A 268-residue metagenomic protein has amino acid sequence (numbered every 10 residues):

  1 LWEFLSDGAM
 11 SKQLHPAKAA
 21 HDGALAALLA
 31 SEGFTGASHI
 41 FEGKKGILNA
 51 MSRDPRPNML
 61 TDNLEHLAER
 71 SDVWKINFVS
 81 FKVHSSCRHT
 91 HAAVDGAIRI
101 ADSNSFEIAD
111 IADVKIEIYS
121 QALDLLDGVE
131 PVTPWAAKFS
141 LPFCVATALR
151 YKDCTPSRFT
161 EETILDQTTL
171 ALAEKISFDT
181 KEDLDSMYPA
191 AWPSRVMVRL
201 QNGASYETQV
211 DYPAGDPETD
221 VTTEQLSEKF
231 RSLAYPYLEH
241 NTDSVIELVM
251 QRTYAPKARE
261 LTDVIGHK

Functional and structural regions predicted by a protein language model:
F4-H21, L28-K268: Terminal-appendage/accessory-domain detector
